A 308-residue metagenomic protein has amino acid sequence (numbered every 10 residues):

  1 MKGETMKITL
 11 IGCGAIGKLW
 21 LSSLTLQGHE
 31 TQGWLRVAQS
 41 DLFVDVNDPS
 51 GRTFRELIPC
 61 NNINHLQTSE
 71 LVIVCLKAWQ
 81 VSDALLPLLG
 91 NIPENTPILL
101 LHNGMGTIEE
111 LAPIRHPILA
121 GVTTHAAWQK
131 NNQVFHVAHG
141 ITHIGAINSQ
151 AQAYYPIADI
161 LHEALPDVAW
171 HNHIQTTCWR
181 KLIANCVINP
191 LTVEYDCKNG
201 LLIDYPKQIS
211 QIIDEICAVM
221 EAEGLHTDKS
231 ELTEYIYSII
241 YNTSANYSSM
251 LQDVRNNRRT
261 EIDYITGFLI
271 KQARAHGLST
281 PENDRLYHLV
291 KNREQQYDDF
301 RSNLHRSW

Functional and structural regions predicted by a protein language model:
K2, D214-C217, E221-W308: NAD(P)-dependent Rossmann-like dehydrogenase/reductase catalytic/cofactor-binding core
K2-L57: NAD(P)+-binding Rossmann beta1-loop-alpha1 motif at the extreme N-terminus of oxidoreductases
I8, T31, I98, I118 (+1 more regions): Hydrophobic anchor at the start of a short beta-strand that flanks the dinucleotide cofactor-binding loop
W20, A38, L42-F43, S50-Q133: Rossmann-like NAD(P)(H) cofactor-binding subdomain of soluble oxidoreductases
L101-T177: Rossmann-fold dinucleotide-binding core
Q133-H143, V193-L201, N246-N256: Helix-loop-beta segment of a Rossmann-like dinucleotide-binding subdomain
Q175-C217: Active-site-proximal catalytic alpha-helix in oxidoreductases
